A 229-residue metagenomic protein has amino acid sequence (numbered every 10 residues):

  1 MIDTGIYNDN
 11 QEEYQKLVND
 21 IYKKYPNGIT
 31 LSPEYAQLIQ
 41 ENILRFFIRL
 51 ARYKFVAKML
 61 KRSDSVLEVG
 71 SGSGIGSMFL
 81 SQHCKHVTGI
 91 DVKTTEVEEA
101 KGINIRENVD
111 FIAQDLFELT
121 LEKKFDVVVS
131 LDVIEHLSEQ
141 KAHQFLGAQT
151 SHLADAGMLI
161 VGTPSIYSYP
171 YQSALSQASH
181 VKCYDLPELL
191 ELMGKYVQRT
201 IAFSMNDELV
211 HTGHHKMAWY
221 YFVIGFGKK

Functional and structural regions predicted by a protein language model:
M1-K123, V127, Q140-G147, H152 (+3 more regions): Conserved N-terminal segment of class I S-adenosyl-L-methionine
V56, V133, Q198-T200: Generic structural signal for conserved hydrophobic packing positions in ordered secondary structure
L60, M193-G194: Hydrophobic C-terminal alpha-helix "anchor/cap" residues
V127-V133: A short beta-strand submotif of the Rossmann-like class I SAM-dependent methyltransferase core that lines
H136-L137: A short His-aromatic
L153-L159: Short glycine-dipeptide loop
V161-K182: Short, glycine-/aromatic-enriched active-site segment of Class I SAM-dependent methyltransferases
S165, R199-S204: Acidic catalytic patch
